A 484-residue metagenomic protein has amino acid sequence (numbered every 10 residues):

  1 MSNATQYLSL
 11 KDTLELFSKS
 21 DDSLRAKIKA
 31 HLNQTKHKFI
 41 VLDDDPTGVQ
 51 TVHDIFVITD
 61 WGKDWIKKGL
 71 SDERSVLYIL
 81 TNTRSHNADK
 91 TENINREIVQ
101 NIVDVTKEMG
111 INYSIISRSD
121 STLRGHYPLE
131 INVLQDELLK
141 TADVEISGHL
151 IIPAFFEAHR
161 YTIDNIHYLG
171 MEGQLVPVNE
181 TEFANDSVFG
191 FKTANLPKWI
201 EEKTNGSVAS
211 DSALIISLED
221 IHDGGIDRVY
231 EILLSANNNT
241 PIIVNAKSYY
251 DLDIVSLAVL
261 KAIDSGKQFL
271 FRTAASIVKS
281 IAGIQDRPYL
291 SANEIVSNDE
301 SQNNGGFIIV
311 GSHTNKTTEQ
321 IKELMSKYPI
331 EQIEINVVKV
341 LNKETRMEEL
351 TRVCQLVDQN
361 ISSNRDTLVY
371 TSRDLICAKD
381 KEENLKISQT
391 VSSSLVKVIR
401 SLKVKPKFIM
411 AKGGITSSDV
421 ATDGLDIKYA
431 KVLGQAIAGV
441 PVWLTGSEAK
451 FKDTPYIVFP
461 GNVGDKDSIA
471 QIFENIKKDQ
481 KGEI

Functional and structural regions predicted by a protein language model:
T5-D72, E157: N-terminal basic/disordered segments at the start of proteins
K29-D43, H53, H86-E92, R96-I115 (+2 more regions): Cap/lid and interdomain-hinge subdomains that line or gate substrate/regulatory clefts in soluble alpha/beta enzymes
V41, D45-V49, S119-L129, F156-A158 (+6 more regions): Gly/Ser/Thr-rich loops at beta-strand to alpha-helix junctions that form or flank small-molecule/cofactor-binding
Q50-L80, R352-R365, K431-K450: N-terminal short beta-loop-beta anion/metal-coordinating cradle
T51-D54, H126-E130, R160-Y168, D253-A258 (+5 more regions): Short acidic, glycine/serine/threonine-rich loops at helix termini
I55-T59, K405-K407, I415-G464, S468: Conserved, well-ordered active-site substructure
I166-V353: Conserved, well-structured core segments that form the ligand-binding/active-site neighborhood of functional domains
L350-G414: C-terminal structural cap/anchor segments
